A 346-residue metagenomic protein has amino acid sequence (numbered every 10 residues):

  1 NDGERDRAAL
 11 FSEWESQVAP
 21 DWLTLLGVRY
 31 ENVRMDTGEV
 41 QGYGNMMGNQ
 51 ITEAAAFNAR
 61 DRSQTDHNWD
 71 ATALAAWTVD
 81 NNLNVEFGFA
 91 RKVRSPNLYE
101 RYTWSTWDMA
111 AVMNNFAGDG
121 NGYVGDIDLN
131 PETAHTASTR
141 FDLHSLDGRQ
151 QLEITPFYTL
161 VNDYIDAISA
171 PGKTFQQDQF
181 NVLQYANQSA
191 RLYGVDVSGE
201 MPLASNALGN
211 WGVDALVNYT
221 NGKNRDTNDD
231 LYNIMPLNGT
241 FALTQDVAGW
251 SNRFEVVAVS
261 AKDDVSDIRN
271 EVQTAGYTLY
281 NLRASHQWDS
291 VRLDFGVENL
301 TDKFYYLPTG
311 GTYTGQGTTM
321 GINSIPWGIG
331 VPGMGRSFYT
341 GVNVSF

Functional and structural regions predicted by a protein language model:
N1, M35-S63, T103-G125, I168-Q184 (+2 more regions): Solvent-exposed loop segments that connect transmembrane elements
N1-D6, M46-G48, D61-H67, L129-T133 (+4 more regions): Replace "Gram-negative outer membrane beta-barrel proteins" with "bacterial and organellar outer membrane beta-barrel
N1-N84, G88-A90, S95-P96, T106 (+2 more regions): Signature of Gram-negative outer-membrane beta-barrel scaffolds
D6, S12-W22, S63, H67 (+10 more regions): Residue-level signature of outer-membrane beta-barrel architecture
Q17-P20, T24, R149-S266, G341-S345: Gram-negative outer-membrane beta-barrel transporters
Y30-D36, F89-S95, Y102-W104, L143-S145 (+8 more regions): Transmembrane beta-strands of outer-membrane beta-barrel pores
T78, N84-E86, A90, Y99-T103 (+2 more regions): Membrane-embedded beta-barrel scaffold of Gram-negative outer-membrane proteins
V93-R94, N162, S260-D264, S285-F346: C-terminal beta-signal and adjacent terminal beta-strands/loops of Gram-negative outer-membrane beta-barrel proteins
